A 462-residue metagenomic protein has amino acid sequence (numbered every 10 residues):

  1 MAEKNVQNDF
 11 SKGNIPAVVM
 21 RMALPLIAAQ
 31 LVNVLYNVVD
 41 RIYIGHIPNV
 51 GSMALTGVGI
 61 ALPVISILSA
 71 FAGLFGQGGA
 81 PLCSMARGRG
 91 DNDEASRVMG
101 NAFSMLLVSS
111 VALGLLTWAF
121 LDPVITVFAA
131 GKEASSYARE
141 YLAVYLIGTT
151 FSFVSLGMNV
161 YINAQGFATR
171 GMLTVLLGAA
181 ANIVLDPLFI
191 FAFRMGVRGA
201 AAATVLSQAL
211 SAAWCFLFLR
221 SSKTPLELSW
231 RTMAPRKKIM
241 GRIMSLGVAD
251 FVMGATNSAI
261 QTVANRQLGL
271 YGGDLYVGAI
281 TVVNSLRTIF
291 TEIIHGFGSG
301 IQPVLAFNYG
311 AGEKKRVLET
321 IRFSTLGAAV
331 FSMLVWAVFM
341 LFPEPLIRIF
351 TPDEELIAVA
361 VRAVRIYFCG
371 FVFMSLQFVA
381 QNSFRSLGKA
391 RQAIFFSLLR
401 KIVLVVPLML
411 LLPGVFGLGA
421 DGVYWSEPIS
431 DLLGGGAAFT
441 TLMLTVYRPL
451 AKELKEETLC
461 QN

Functional and structural regions predicted by a protein language model:
M1-A23, C83-G148, A192-G247, L305-G370 (+1 more regions): Short alpha-helical transmembrane segments in multi-pass integral membrane proteins
F10-I42, H46-V50, P63-G78, L82 (+6 more regions): N-terminal transmembrane alpha-helices
R21-D40, V144, G178, S207-S211 (+4 more regions): Transmembrane helical elements of multi-pass membrane transporters/channels
L26, Q30, I42, P81 (+16 more regions): Transmembrane alpha-helix boundary and packing residues in multipass membrane permease domains and related
L31, L35-T56, I125-K132, L188-M195 (+6 more regions): Helix-terminus/linker motif at the lipid-water interface of multi-pass membrane proteins
L55-L115, S152-G171, N265, A279-A337 (+2 more regions): Small-residue-rich hydrophobic transmembrane alpha-helices
I67, N182-P187, A212-F216, T288-E292 (+3 more regions): Hydrophobic transmembrane alpha-helices of multi-pass small-molecule transporters
G76, Y145-N163, G171-A179, A200-C215 (+4 more regions): Short runs within selected transmembrane alpha-helices of multi-pass transporters and secretion channels
